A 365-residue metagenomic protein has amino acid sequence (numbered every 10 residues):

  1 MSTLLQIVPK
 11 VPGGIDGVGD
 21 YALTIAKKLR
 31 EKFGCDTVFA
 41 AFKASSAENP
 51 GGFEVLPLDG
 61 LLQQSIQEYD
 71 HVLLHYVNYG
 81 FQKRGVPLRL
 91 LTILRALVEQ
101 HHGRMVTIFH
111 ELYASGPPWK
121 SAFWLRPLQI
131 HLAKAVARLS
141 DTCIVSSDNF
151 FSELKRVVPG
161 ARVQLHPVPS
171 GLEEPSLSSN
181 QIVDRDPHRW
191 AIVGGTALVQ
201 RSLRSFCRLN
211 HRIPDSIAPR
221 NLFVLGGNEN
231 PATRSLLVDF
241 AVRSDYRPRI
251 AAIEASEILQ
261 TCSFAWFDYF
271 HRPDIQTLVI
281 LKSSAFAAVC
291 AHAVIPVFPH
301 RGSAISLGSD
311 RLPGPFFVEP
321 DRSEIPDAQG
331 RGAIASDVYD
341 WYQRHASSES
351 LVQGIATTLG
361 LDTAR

Functional and structural regions predicted by a protein language model:
M1-S46, Q67-Y69, N210-I217, I295 (+1 more regions): N-terminal subdomain of nucleotide-sugar transferases
V8-L23, G80-V86, L198-S202, I275-I280: A short, glycine/small-residue-rich beta-strand->loop->alpha-helix junction that serves as a flexible
D59, N228-N230, D245-T261, G302: Conserved active-site histidine-acidic residue motif and adjacent donor-binding/catalytic loop of glycosyltransferases
R95-A96, F123-C143: Membrane-proximal helix-turn-helix segments that form the acceptor-binding/catalytic region of lipid-linked
R138-D186, I192-G194: Donor nucleotide-sugar binding/catalytic pocket of nucleotide-sugar-dependent glycosyltransferases
L172-L236, R249-I253: Conserved catalytic-core segment of nucleotide-activated headgroup transferases in glycan assembly
F267-A287, A291, P299-G308: Nucleotide-sugar-dependent
P320-L361: A charged, aromatic-enriched C-terminal amphipathic alpha-helix characteristic of glycosyltransferases across folds
